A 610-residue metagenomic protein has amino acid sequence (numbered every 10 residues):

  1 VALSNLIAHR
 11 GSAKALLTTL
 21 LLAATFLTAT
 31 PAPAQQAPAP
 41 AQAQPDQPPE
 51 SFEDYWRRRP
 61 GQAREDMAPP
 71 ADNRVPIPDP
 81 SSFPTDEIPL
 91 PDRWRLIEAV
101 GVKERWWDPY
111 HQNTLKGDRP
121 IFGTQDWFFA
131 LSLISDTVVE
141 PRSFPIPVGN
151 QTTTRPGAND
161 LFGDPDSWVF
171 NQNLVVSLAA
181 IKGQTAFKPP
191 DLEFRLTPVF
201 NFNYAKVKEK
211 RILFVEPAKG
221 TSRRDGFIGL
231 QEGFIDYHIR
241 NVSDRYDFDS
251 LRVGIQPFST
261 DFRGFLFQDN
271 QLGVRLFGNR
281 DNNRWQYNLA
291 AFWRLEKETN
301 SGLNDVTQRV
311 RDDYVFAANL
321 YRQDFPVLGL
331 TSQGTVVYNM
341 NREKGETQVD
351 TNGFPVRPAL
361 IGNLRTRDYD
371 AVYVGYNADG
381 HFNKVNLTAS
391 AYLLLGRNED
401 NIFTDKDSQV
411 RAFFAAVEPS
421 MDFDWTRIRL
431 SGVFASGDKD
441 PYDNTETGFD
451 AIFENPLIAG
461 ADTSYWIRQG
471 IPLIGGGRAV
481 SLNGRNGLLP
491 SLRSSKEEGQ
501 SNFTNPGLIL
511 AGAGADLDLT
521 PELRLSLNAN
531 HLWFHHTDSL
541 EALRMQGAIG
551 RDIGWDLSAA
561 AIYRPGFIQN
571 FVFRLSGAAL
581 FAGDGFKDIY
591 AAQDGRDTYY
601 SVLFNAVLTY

Functional and structural regions predicted by a protein language model:
L3, A32-E193, D424, I428 (+3 more regions): N-terminal periplasmic/intermembrane-space "pro-region" immediately following the signal or transit peptide
K14-T28: Bacterial N-terminal signal peptides
R57-G61, D79, T85, H111-F122 (+7 more regions): Outer-membrane beta-barrel channel domains
V100-L131, R142-I146, I181-F194, I239-D249 (+6 more regions): Short loop/turn motifs that connect adjacent beta-strands in outer-membrane beta-barrel proteins
L131-T137, F194-P198, L251-V253, Y287-L289 (+8 more regions): Membrane-embedded beta-strand positions of outer-membrane beta-barrel proteins
R245-D247, Q256-E446, I509-A513, D518-P521 (+4 more regions): Signature for the C-terminal beta-barrel architecture of outer-membrane proteins
G432-A435, K439-D552: C-terminal structural cap/anchor segments
N455, G566-Y610: Predominantly the C-terminal beta-signal and adjacent terminal strand-loop region of outer-membrane beta-barrel
